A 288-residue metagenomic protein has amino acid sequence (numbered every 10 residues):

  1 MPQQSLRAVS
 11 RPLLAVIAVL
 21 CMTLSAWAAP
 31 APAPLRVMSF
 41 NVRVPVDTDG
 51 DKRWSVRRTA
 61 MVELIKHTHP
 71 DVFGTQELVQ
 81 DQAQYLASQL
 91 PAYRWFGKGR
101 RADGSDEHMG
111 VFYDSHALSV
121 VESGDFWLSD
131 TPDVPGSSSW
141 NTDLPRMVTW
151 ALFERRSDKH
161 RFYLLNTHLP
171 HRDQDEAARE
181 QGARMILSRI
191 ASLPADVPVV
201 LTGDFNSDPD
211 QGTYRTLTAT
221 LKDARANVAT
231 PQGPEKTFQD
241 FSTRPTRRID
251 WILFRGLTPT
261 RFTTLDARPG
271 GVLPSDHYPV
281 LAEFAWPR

Functional and structural regions predicted by a protein language model:
S5-L6, S10-L13, L20-Q89, R100-E107 (+3 more regions): N-terminal, active-site-proximal structural segment of metallo-dependent hydrolase catalytic domains
P30-A33, K66-H67, S88, A102-S105 (+5 more regions): Extracellular/periplasmic catalytic domains that process cell-envelope and extracellular macromolecules
A33-V42, M61-L86, F112, A151 (+4 more regions): Active-site beta-strand/loop signature of hydrolases that rely on acidic residues for catalysis
S39-T59, L128-L144, P170-E176: Acidic/histidine-rich helix-loop elements that form or flank divalent-metal/phosphate-binding sites at the catalytic
W54-M61, G97-K98, V134-S137, G233-D240 (+1 more regions): N-terminal post-signal-peptidase region of extra-cytosolic proteins
V72-R161, L169, T263-L265: Structured beta-strand-rich core segments of catalytic domains in phosphoester-bond hydrolases
L152, A177, S188-V199, N206-R288: Metal-dependent phosphoester-hydrolase catalytic domains
H171-S188: Active-site beta-loop-alpha substructure in enzyme catalytic cores, prototypically the cysteine-centered nucleophile
